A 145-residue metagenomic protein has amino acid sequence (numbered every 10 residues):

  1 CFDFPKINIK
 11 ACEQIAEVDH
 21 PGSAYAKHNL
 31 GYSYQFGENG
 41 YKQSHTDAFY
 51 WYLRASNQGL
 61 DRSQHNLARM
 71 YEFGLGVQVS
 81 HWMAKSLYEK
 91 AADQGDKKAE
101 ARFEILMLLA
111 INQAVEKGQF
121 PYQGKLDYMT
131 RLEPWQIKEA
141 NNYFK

Functional and structural regions predicted by a protein language model:
C1, K27-F36, Q64-F73, L87 (+2 more regions): Hydrophobic face of amphipathic alpha-helices that form TPR/SEL1-like repeat modules and related alpha-solenoid
F2-K6, E17-P21, F36-Q43, N57 (+5 more regions): Short coil/turn and helix-start
C12-E13, Y52, Y88: Hydrophobic/aromatic packing residues within the alpha-helices of TPR/SEL1-like helical repeat arrays
Y25, N29-Y32, F36, T46-R54: Alpha-helical adaptor scaffolds
Y88, A92-D93, A99-I105: Leucine-rich solenoid repeat scaffolds
E100-K145: Terminal, low-structured helical/coil segments at or just beyond the last alpha-helical repeat
